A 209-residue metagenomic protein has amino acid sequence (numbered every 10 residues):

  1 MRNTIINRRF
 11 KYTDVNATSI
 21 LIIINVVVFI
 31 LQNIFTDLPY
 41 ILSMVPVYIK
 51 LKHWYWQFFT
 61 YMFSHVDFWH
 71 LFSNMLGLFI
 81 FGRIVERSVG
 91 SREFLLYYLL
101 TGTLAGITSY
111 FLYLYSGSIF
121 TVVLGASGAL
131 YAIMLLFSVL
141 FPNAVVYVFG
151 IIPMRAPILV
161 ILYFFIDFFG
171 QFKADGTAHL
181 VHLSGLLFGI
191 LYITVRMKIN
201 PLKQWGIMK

Functional and structural regions predicted by a protein language model:
M1-K209: A detector for small-residue-rich transmembrane helices and their helix-helix packing motifs
